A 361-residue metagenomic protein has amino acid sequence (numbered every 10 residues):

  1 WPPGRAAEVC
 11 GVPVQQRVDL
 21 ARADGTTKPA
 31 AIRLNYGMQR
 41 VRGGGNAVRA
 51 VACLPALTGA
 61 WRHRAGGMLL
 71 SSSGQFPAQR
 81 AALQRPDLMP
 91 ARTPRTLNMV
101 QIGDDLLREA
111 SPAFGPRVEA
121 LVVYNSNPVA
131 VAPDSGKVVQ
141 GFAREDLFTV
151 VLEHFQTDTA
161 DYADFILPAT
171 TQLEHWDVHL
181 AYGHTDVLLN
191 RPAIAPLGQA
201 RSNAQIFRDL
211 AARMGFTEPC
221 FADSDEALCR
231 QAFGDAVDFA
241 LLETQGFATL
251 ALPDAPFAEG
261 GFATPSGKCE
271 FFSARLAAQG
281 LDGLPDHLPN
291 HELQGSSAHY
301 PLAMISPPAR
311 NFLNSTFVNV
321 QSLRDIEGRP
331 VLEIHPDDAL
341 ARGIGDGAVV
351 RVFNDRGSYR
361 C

Functional and structural regions predicted by a protein language model:
W1-H63, M68, M89-E259, G267 (+3 more regions): Cofactor-pocket helix-loop regions in the catalytic cores of large enzyme subunits
P3, M68, G74-Q75, N311: Generic signature of intrinsically disordered, low-complexity, basic-rich segments and short cationic peptides
V14, F76, C269-F271: Short, isolated positions in well-ordered beta-strands
V41-G44, P77-A81, L313-S315: Short, solvent-exposed polar/charged micro-motifs at secondary-structure junctions
L54, G59-R62, R92, E270-I326 (+1 more regions): Non-catalytic terminal/interface segments that mediate subunit docking, oligomerization, and allosteric communication
S71, Q75-A78, N319-G328: Flexible, small-/acidic-enriched active-site or ligand-binding loops
L83-P86: Surface-exposed loop and adjacent secondary-structure segments within mature catalytic domains
F262: C-terminal, beta-rich DNA-binding module of retroviral/retroelements integrases
